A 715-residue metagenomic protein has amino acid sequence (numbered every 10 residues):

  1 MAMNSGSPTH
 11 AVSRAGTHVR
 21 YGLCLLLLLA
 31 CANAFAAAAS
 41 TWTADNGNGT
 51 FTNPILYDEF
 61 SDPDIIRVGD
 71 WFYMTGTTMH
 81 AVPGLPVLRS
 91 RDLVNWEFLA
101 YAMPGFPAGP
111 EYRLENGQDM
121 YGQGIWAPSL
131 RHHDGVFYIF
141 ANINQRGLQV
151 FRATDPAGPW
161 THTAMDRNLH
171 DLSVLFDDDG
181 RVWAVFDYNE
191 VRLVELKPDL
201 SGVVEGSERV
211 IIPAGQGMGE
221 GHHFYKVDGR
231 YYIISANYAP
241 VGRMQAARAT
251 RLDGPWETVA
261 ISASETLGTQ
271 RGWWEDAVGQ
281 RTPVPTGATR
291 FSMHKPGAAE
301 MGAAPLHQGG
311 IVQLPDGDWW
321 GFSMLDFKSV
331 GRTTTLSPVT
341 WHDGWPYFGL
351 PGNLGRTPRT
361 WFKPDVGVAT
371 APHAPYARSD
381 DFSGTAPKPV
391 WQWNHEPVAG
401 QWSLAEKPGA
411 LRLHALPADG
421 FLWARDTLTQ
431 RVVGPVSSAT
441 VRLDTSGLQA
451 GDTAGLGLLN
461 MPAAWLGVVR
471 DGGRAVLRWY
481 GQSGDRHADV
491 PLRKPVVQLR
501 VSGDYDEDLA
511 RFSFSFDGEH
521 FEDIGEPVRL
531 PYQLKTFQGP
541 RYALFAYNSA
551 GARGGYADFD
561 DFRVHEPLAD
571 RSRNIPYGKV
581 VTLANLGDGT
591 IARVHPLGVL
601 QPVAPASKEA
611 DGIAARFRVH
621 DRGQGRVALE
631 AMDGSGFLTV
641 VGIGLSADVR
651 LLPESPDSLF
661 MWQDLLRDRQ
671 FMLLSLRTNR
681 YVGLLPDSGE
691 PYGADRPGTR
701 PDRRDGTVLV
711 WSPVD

Functional and structural regions predicted by a protein language model:
S5-L23: Bacterial N-terminal signal peptides that target proteins for export
A15, G22, D58, L85 (+11 more regions): Compositionally biased, intrinsically disordered low-complexity segments
A15-V19, C31, P128: Short, low-complexity intrinsically disordered segments enriched in A/P/G/S/L with frequent Arg, especially at protein
Y21-N33: Bacterial N-terminal signal peptides
A37-Y577, I613-R616, S658-L659: Carbohydrate-active catalytic/glycan-binding domains of CAZyme proteins, especially the secreted or lumenal ectodomains
S572-D715: Lectin-like carbohydrate-binding module/patch detector with strong preference for beta-trefoil
